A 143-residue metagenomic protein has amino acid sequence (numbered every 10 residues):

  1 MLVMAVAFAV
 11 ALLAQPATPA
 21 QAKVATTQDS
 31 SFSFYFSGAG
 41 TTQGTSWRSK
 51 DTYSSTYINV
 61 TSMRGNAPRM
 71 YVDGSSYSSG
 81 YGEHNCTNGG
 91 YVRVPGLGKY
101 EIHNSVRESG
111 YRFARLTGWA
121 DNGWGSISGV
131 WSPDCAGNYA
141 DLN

Functional and structural regions predicted by a protein language model:
M1-S49: N-terminal prepro-regions of secreted/extracellular proteins
D29, G40-K50, G89, S128-G137: Short Trp-Ser/Thr-centered turn/loop motifs at beta-strand boundaries
Q43-S49, G89-G110: Beta-sandwich interaction modules
S49-Y57: Extended extracellular/luminal ectodomain segments enriched in beta-structured repeat modules
T61-M63: Acidic, Ser/Thr
G65-E83: Short, surface-exposed beta-strand/strand-loop-strand elements in extracellular ectodomains
P68-M70, R112, G123-D141: Edge beta-strands of jelly-roll/beta-sandwich modules across compartments, strongly enriched in secreted/luminal
W119-D121: Beta-strand-rich extracellular modules
